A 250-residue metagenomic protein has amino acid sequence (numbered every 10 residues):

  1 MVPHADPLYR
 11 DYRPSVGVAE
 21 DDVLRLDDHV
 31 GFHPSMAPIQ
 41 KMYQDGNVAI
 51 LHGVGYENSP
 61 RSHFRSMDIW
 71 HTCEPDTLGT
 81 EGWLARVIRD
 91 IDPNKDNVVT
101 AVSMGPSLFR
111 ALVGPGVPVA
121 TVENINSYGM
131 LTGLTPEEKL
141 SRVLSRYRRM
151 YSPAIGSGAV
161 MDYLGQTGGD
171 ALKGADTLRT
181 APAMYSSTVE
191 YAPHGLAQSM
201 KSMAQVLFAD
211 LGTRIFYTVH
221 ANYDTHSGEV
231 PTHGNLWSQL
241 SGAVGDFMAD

Functional and structural regions predicted by a protein language model:
M1-D250: Feature for exported/extracytoplasmic and membrane-associated proteins, marking the mature portion
